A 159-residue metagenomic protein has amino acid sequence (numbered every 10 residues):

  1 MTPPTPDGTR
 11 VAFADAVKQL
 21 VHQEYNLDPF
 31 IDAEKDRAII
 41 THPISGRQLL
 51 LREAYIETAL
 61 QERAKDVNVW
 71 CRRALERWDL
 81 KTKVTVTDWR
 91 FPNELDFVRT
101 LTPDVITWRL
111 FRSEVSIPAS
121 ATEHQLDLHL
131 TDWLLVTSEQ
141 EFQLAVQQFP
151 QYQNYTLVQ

Functional and structural regions predicted by a protein language model:
M1-P3: Glycine-rich phosphate-binding P-loop
P6-A12: Conserved catalytic segments around the Walker B and adjacent sensor/switch elements of P-loop NTPase domains
G8, Q48-L49, T122-E123: Preference for well-ordered, secondary-structure-rich cores of eukaryotic proteins
A12-A16, W89-R90, S138-E141: Short beta->alpha linker loops
A12-K83: ATP-dependent small-molecule kinase phosphotransfer cores that center on conserved nucleotide phosphate-binding segments
K18, F91-D96: Short, well-ordered alpha-helical microsegments
N68-V69, R73, E94-L101, T107-Q159: Small-molecule kinase domains that catalyze NTP-dependent phosphoryl transfer to phosphate-bearing small molecules
T82-T87, V105: Generic beta-sheet signal
